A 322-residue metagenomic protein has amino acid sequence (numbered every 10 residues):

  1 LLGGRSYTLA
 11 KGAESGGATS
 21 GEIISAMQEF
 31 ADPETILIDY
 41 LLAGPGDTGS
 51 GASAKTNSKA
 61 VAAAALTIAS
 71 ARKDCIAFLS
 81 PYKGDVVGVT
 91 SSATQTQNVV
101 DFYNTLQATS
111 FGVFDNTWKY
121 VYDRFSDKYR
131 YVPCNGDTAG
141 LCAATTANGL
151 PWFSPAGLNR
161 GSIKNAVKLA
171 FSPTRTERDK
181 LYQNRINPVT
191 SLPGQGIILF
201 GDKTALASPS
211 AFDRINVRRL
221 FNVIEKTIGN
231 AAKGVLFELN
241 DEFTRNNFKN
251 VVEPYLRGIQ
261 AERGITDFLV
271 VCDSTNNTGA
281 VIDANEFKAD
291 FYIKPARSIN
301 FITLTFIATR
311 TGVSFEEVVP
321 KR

Functional and structural regions predicted by a protein language model:
L1-R322: Structured, hydrophobic secondary-structure cores that serve as assembly/anchoring elements
